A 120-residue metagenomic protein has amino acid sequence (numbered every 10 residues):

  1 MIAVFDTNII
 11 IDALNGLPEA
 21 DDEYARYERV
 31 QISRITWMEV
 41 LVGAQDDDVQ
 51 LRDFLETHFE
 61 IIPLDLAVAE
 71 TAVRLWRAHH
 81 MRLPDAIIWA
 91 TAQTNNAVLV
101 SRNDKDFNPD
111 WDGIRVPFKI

Functional and structural regions predicted by a protein language model:
M1-I32, L41-D53, T57: Short, well-structured N-terminal submotif of metal-dependent ribonuclease cores
I2, L17, W89, Q93-I120: Acidic, PIN/NYN-like endoribonuclease modules and their adjacent C-terminal/linker elements
D6-T7, T36, N103: A secondary-structure boundary/capping signal
I10-I11, W37-V40, A69, F107: A generic structural signal for short hydrophobic patches within well-formed alpha-helices
R26-Y27, T57-H58, A78, N95 (+1 more regions): Structured helix-beta-strand junction loops
Q31, I62, R115-P117: General small-molecule cofactor/ligand-binding pocket signal
E60-K105: Active-site neighborhoods of divalent-metal-dependent phosphate/nucleic-acid chemistry enzymes
